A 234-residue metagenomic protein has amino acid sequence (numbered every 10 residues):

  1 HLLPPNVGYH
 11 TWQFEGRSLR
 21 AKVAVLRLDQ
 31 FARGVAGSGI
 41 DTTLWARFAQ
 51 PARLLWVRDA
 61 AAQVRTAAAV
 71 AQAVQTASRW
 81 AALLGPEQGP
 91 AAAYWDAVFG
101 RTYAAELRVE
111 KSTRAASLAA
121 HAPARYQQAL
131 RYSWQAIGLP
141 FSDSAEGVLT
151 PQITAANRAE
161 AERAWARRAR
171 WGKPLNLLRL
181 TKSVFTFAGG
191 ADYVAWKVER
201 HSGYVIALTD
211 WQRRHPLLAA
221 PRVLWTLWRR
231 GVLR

Functional and structural regions predicted by a protein language model:
H1: Active-site nucleotide-donor binding segment shared across nucleotidyl transfer reactions
P4-S112: Conserved NTP/Mg2+-binding pocket subregion across the NTase superfamily
W12, W45, W56, W80 (+7 more regions): A residue-identity detector for tryptophan
K111-R114, D210-Q212: Short coil/turn segments at secondary-structure boundaries
R114-R170: Small-residue-rich helix-loop
R167, N176-R234: Charge-dense, extended regions
